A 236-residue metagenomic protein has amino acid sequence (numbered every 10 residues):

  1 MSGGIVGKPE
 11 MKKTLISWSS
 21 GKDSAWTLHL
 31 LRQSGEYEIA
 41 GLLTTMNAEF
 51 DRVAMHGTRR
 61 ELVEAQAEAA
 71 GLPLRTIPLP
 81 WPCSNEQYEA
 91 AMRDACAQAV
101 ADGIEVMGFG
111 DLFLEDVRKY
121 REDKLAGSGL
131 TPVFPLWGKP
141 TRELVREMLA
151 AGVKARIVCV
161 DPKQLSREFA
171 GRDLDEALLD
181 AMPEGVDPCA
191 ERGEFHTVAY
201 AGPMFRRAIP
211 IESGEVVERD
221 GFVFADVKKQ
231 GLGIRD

Functional and structural regions predicted by a protein language model:
S2-D236: Nucleotide-activated chemistry modules centered on ATP-dependent adenylation/adenylyltransferase
